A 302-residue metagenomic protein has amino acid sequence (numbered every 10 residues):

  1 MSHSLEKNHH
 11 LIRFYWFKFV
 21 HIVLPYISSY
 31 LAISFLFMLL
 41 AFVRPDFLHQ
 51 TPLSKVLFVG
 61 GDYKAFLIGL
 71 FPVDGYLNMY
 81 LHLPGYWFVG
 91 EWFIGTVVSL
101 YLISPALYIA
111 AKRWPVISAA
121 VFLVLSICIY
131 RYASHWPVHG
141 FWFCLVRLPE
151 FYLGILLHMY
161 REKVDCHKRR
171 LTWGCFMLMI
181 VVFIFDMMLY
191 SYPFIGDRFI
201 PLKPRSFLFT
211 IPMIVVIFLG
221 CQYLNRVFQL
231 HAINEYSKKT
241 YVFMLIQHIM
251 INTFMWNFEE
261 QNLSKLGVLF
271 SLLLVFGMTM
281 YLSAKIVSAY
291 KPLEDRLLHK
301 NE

Functional and structural regions predicted by a protein language model:
M1-P52, R161, M250, F254-M255 (+1 more regions): Juxtamembrane transmembrane-helix termini
E6-K7, M38-Q50, I109, R113 (+6 more regions): Transmembrane helix-loop junctions in multipass membrane proteins, especially transporters and channels
H21-T96, I129-Y132, P212-F218: Membrane-interface helix-loop-helix regions
I27, L31-F35, L39, V98 (+9 more regions): Generic alpha-helical transmembrane segments of integral inner-membrane proteins, especially permease/transport modules
L81-F88, Y132-W142, P193-P201: Membrane-interface helix caps and helix-loop-helix hairpins in membrane proteins
V97, Y101-P105, I109, Y152-K163 (+2 more regions): Transmembrane alpha-helices and membrane-interface helical segments of multi-pass integral membrane enzymes
V98-L125, L156-F176, S264: Solvent-exposed interhelical
L145-L153, M159-K238, I249, T253-F258 (+1 more regions): Alpha-helical transmembrane segments and terminal signal-anchor/GPI-anchor hydrophobic tails, characterized by long
